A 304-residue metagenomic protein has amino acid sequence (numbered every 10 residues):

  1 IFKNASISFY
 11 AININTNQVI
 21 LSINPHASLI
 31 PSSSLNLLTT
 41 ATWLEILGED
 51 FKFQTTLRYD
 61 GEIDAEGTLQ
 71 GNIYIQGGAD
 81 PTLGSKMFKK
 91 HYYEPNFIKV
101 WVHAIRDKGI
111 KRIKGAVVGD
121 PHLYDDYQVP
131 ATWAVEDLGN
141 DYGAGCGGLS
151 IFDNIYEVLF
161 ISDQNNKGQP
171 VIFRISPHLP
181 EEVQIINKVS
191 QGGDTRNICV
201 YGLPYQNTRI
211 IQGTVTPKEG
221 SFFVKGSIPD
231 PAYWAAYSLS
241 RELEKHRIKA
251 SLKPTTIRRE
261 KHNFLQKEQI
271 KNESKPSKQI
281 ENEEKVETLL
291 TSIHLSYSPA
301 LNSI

Functional and structural regions predicted by a protein language model:
I1-A27, Q54, W101-G109: Beta-lactamase-like hydrolase cores
S22-T42: Short active-site loop at a secondary-structure junction that contains or immediately precedes the catalytic residue(s)
E45-I304: Conserved serine DD-peptidase/penicillin-binding transpeptidase domain and beta-lactam-recognizing active-site
